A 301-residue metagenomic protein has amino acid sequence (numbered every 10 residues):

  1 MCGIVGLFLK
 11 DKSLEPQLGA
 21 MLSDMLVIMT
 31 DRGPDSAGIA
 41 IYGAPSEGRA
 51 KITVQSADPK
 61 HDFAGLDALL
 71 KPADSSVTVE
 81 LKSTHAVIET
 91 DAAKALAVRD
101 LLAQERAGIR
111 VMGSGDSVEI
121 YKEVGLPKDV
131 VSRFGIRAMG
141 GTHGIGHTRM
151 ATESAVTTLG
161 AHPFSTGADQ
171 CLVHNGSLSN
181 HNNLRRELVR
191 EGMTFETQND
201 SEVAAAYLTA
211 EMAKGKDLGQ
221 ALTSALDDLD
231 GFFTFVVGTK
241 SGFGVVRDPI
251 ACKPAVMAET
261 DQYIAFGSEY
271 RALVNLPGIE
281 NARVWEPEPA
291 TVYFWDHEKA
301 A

Functional and structural regions predicted by a protein language model:
M1-A301: Conserved short alpha-helical segments that host acidic/polar catalytic motifs at enzyme active sites
